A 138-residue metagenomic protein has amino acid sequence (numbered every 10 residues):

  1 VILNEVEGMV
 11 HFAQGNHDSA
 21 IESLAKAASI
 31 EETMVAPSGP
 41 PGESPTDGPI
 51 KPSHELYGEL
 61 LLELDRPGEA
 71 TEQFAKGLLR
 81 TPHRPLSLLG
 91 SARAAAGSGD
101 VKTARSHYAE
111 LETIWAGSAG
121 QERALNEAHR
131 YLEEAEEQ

Functional and structural regions predicted by a protein language model:
V1, P41-S44, G48, P82 (+1 more regions): Residue signature of alpha-solenoid helical repeat architecture, marking inter-repeat boundaries and helix-start
I2, V6, A13, L56 (+3 more regions): "A position-specific structural signal for the A-helix of alpha-solenoid helical repeats
A25-A36, K76-L79, E112-T113: Amphipathic alpha-helical segments of tetratricopeptide repeats
A28-S29, A96, V101-A119: TPR/TPR-like (Sel1-like) alpha-helical repeat modules
